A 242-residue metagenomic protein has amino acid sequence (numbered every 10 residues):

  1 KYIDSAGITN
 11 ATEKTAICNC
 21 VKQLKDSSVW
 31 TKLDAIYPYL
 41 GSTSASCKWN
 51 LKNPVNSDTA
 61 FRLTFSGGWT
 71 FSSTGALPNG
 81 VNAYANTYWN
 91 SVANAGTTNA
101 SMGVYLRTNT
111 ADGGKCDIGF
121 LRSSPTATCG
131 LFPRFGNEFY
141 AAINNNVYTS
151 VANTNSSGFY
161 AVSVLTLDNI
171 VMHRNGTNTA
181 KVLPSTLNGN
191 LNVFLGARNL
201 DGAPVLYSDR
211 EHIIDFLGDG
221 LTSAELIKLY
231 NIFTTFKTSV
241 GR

Functional and structural regions predicted by a protein language model:
K1-R242: Polar, enzyme-active/binding microenvironments
